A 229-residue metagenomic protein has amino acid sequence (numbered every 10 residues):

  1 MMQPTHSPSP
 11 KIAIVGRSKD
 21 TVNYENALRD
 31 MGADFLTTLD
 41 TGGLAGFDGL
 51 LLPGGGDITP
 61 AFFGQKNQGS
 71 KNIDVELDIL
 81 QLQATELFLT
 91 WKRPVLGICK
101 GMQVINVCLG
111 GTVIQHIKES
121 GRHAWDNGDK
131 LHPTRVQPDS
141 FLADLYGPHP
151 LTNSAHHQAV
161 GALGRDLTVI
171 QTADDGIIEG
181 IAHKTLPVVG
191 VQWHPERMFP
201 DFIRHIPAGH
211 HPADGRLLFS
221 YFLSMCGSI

Functional and structural regions predicted by a protein language model:
M1-K100, V107-C108, I114, K118-Y146 (+6 more regions): N-terminal beta1-alpha1 cap of cysteine-dependent amidohydrolase-like domains
S154: Short, basic/aromatic recognition patches
L167-T168, P187-V191: Catalytic His-Asp charge-relay segment
